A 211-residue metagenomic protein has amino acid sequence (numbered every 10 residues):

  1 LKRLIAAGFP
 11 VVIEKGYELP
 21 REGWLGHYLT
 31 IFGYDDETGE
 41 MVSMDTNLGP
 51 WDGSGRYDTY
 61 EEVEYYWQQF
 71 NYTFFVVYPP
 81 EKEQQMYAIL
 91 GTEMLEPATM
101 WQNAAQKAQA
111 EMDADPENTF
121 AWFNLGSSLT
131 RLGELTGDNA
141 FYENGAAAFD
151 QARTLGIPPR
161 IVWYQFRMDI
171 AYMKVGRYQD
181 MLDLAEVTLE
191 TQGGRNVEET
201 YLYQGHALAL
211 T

Functional and structural regions predicted by a protein language model:
L1-M44: Active-site-adjacent substructure of cysteine-protease-like catalytic cores
Y34-R131: Noncatalytic regulatory segments and standalone regulatory/sensor domains
A108, D115, F149-A152, G156 (+2 more regions): Alpha-helical junction/boundary sensor with strong preference for TPR arrays
F120, R160-W163, V197-E199: Start-of-helix register in tetratricopeptide repeats
F123, T130, F166, L202-Q204: TPR/TPR-like alpha-solenoid signature
S127, E134, I170, H206-L208: Residue-level recognition of tetratricopeptide repeat
L132, T136-N139, V175: Structural motif corresponding to the intra-repeat A-B loop/turn of tetratricopeptide repeats
